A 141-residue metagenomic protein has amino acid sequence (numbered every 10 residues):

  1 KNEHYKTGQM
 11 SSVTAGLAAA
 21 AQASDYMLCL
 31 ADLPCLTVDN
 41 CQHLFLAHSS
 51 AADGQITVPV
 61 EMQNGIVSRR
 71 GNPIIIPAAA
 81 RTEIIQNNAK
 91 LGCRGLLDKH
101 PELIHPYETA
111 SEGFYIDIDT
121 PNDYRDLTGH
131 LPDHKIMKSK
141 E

Functional and structural regions predicted by a protein language model:
K1-Y5, Y107-E108: Short beta->alpha connector loops at strand-helix junctions that form conserved, small/polar/Pro-enriched
N2, C29-L30, N87, D117: Active-site-adjacent beta-strand anchor residues
E3-H4, V60-Q63, N122, L131: Short, well-ordered turn and helix-capping elements at secondary-structure junctions
K6-A78, T82-E83: Conserved beta-loop-beta/alpha segment of the NTase-like Rossmann-fold superfamily that binds/positions NTPs
N88-E141: Conserved alpha/beta core of the MobA/IspD/sugar-nucleotide pyrophosphorylase nucleotidyltransferase superfamily
